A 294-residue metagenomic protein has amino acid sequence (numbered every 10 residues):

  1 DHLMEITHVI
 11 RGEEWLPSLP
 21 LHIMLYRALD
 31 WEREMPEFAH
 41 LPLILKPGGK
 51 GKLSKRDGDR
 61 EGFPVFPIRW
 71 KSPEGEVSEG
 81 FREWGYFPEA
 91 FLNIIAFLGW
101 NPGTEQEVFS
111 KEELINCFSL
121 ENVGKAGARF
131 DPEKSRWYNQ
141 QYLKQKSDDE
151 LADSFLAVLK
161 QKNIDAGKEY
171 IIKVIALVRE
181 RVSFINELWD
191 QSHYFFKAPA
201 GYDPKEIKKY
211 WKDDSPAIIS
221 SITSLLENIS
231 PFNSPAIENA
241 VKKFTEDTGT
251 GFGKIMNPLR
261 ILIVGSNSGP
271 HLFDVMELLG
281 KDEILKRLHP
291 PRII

Functional and structural regions predicted by a protein language model:
H2-L29, A217, S221, I263: Structured secondary-structure scaffolds
T7, P20, E89, E133 (+1 more regions): Short alpha-helical basic/polar micro-motif
G12, F81, T245, G249: Short, charged/polar micro-motifs that form catalytic or ligand-binding hotspots
L29-E32, E37-Y202, V264-I294: Catalytic adenosine-cofactor/nucleotide-binding cores of aminoacyl-tRNA synthetases and other
A152, E206-I263: C-terminal accessory/binding modules appended to enzymatic or scaffolding proteins
